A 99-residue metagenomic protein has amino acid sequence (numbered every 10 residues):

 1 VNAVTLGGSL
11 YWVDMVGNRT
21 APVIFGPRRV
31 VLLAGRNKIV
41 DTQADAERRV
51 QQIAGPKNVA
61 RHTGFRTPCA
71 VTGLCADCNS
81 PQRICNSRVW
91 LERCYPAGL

Functional and structural regions predicted by a protein language model:
V1-L99: Conserved phosphate- and dinucleotide-binding cores of soluble alpha/beta proteins, encompassing both enzyme active
